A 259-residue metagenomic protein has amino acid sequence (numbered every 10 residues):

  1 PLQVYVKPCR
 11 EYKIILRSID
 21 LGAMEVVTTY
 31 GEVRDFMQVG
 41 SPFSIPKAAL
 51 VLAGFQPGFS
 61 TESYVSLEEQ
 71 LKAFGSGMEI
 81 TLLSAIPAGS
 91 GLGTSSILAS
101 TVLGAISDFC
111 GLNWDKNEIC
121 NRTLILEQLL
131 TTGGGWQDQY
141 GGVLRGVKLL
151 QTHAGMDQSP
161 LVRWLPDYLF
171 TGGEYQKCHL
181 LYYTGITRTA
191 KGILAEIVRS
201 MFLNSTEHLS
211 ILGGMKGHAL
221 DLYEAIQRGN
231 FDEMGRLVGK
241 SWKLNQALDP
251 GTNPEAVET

Functional and structural regions predicted by a protein language model:
P1-K72, L83, S90, L112 (+2 more regions): C-terminal nucleotide
F74-E79: Active-site-adjacent bridging/hinge elements
G91-L112: DPxDG-like acidic metal-binding loop motif
